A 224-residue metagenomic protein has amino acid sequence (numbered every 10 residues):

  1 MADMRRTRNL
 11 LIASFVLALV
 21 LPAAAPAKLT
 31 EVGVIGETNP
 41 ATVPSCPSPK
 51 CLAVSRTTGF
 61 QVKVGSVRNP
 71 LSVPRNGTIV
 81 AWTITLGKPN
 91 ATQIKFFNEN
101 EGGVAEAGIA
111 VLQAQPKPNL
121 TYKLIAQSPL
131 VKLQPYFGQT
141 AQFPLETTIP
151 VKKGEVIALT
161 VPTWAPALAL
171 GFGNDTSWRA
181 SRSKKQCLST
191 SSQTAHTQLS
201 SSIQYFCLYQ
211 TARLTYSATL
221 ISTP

Functional and structural regions predicted by a protein language model:
A2-I12: Bacterial N-terminal signal peptides that target proteins for export
I12-P22: Bacterial N-terminal signal peptides
A23-A27: Sec/Tat signal peptide C-region and signal peptidase I cleavage site
K28-C51, E101-Q198: Aromatic- and Gly/Pro-enriched, solvent-exposed loop/edge beta-strand patches characteristic of beta-rich domains
V54-P74, T140-F143: Short beta-strands within extracellular/lumenal beta-sheet-rich domains
S72-T92: Extended extracellular/luminal ectodomain segments enriched in beta-structured repeat modules
Q93-G103: Short consensus segments that form the blades of beta-propeller domains, in both extracellular/periplasmic
S191-P224: Compositionally biased low-complexity segments at domain edges in trafficked proteins and select soluble regulators
